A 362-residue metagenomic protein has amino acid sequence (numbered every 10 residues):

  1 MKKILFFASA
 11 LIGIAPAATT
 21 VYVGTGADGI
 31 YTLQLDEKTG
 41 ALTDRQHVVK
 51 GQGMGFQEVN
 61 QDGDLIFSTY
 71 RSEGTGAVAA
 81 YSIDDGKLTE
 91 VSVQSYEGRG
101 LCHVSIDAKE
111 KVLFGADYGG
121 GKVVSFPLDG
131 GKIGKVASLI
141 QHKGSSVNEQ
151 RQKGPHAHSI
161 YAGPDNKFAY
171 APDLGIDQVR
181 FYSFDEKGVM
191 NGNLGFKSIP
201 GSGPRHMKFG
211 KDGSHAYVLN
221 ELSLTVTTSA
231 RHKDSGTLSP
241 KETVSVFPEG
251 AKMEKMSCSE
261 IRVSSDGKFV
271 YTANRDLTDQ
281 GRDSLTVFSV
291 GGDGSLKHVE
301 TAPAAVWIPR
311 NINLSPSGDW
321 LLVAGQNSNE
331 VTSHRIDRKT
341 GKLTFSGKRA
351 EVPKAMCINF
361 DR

Functional and structural regions predicted by a protein language model:
G24-D28, R71-G76, Y118-G121, K153 (+4 more regions): Short, solvent-exposed loop/turn segments at conserved positions within beta-propeller repeat blades
L33-G40, A80-G86, S125-K135, Y182-V189 (+3 more regions): Short loop/turn segments immediately following beta-strands, especially the blade-tip and inter-blade linker loops
T43-V49, T89-Q94, S138, G144-Q150 (+4 more regions): A short beta-strand motif characteristic of beta-propeller blades
Q61-G63, I106-E110, P164-D165, K211-G213 (+3 more regions): Residue-level detector of Asp-centered blade-edge/turn motifs that repeat once per structural unit in beta-propeller
L88-S159: Asp-box/WD-like beta-propeller blade repeats and closely related beta-sheet repeat scaffolds
S257-D293, K297-V323: Loop/turn-rich, solvent-exposed surfaces of beta-rich toroidal or solenoidal domains
